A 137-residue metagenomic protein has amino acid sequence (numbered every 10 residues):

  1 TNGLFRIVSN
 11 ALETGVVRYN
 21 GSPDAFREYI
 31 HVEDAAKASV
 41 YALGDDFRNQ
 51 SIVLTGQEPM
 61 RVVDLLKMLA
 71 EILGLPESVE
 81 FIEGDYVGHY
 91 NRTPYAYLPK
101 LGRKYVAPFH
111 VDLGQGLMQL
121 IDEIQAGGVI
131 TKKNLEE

Functional and structural regions predicted by a protein language model:
T1-F26, V32-A36, L69-A70: NAD(P)-dependent short-chain dehydrogenase/reductase
N10-T14, A42-D46, E123-G127: Generic structural signal for alpha-helix termini and adjacent loop/cap motifs
R18-N20, S39, R48-Q57, V63-D64 (+1 more regions): A recurrent short beta-strand within the Rossmann-like NAD(P)-dependent oxidoreductase core
S22-D24, N49-I52, G74-T93, N134-E137: C-terminal "lid/loop" region of Rossmann-like NAD(P)-dependent oxidoreductases
V32, V63, D85-Q119, V129-I130: Conserved C-terminal active-site "lid" loop/helix of NAD(P)H-dependent oxidoreductases that clamps the redox cofactor
S39-L43, L66-L69, L117-I124: Hydrophobic "lid"/C-terminal helical patch of Rossmann-like NAD(P)-dependent dehydrogenase/epimerase domains
Q57-E58, D85: Conserved short acidic donor-positioning loop in nucleotide-sugar-dependent glycosyltransferases
